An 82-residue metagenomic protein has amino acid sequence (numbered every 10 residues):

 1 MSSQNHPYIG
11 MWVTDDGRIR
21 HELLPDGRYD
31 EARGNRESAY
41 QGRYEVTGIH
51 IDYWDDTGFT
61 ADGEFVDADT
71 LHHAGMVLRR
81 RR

Functional and structural regions predicted by a protein language model:
M1-R82: Lipid interaction determinants
